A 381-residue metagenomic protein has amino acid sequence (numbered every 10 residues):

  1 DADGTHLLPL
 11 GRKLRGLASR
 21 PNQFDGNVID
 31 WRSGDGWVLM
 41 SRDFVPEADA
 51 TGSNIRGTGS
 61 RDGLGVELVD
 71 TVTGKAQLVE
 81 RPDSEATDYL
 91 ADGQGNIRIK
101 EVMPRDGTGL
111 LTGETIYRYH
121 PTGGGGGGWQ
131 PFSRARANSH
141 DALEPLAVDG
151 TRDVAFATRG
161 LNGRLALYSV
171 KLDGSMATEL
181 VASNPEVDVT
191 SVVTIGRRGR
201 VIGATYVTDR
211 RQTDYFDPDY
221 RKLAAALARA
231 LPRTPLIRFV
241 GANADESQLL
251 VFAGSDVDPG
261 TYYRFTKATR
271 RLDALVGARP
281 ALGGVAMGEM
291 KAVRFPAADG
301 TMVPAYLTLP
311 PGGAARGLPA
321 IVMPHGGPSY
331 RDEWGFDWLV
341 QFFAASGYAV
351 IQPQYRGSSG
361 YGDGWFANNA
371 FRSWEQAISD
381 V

Functional and structural regions predicted by a protein language model:
D1-L249, G254-D258, F265-A268, V285: Beta-propeller folds
G11, T205, V276-R279, Q354: Residues at the C-termini of beta-strands that transition into short coil/loop
A86, S139, G163-A166, D188-T190 (+8 more regions): Flexible loop/turn segments at secondary-structure boundaries
E144, D153, L165-A166, S247 (+5 more regions): Structural beta-strand/beta-sheet cores of well-ordered domains, especially the beta-sheet scaffolds that support
D258-V293: An N-terminal hydrophobic leader/cap segment in hydrolases
A281-V381: Cap/lid segment of the alpha/beta-hydrolase catalytic domain
